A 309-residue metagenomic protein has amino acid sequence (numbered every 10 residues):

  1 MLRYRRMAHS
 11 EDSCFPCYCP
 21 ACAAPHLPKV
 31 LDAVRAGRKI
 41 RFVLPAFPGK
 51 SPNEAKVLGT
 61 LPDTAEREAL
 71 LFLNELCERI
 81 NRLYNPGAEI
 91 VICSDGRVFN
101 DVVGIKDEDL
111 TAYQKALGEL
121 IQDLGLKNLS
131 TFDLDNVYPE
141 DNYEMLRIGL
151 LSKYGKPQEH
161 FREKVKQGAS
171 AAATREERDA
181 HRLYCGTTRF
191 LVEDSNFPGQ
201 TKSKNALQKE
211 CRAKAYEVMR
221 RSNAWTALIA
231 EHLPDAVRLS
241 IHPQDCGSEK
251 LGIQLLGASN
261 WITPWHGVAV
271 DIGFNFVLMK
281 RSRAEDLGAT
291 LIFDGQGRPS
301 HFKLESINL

Functional and structural regions predicted by a protein language model:
M1-L70: N-terminal regions that are enriched for targeting/export leaders and immediately downstream pro/stem segments
D32-K39, N81-G87, L233: Flexible, charged surface loops at secondary-structure boundaries
A33, F72-R79, A116, L120: Charge-rich, solvent-exposed alpha-helical interaction surfaces
G37-A55, I92-F99, T131-P139: Short loop/turn segments at strand-loop or loop-helix junctions that form parts of catalytic or ligand-binding pockets
A65-N85: Histidine-anchored nucleotide/phosphate-binding helix
R79-E89, E119-N128: A structural motif corresponding to the C-terminal end of an alpha-helix and its immediate exit/capping segment
V98-G267, D271, N275: A substrate-binding/cap region within the structured catalytic cores of diverse enzymes
G252-L309: Long C-terminal appendages of very large multidomain proteins
